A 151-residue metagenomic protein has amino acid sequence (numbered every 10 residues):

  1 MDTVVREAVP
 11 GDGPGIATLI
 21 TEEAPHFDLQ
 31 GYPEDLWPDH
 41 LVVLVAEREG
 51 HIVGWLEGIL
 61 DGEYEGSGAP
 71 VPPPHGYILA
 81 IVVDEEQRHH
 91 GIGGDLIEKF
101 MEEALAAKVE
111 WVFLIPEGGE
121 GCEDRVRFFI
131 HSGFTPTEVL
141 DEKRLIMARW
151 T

Functional and structural regions predicted by a protein language model:
T3-I16: A short beta-loop-alpha structural element at the N-terminal edge of CoA-dependent acyl/N-acetyltransferase catalytic
A24-E49, E65: Active-site rim helix/loop that mediates acceptor-substrate recognition in acyltransferases
V45, H51-G62, Y77, V82: Conserved beta-strand in the GNAT
D61-I78, R88, E110, K143: A conserved beta-turn-beta hairpin within the catalytic core of GNAT-like acetyltransferases that forms part
A80-R88, E117-G118: A short, internal acetyl-CoA/4′-phosphopantetheine-binding micro-motif in the GNAT/acyltransferase core
V83, H89-E102, R127, H131: Conserved acetyl-CoA-binding loop-helix of GNAT-fold acetyltransferases
G94, G118-E138: Conserved active-site alpha-helix within GNAT-family acetyltransferase domains
A104-G118: Conserved GNAT acetyl-CoA-binding A-motif
